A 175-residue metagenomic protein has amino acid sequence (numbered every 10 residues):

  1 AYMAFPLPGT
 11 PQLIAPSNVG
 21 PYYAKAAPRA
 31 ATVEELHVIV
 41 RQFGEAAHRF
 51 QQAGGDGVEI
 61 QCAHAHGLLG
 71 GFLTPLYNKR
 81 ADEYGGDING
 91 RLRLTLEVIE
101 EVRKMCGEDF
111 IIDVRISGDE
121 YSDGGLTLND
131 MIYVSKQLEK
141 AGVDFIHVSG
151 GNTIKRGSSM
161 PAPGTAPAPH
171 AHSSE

Functional and structural regions predicted by a protein language model:
A1-E175: Flavin-dependent oxidoreductase catalytic cores
